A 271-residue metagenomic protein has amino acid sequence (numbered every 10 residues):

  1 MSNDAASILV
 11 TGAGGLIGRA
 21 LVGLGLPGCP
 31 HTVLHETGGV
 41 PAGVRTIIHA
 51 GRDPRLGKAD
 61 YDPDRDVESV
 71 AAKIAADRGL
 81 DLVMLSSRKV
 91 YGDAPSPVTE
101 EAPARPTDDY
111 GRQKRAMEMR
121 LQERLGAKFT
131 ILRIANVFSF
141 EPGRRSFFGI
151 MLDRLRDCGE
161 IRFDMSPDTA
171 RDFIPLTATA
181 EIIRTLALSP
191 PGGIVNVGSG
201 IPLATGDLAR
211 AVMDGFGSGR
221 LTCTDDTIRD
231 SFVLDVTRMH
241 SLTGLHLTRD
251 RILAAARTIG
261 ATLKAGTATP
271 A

Functional and structural regions predicted by a protein language model:
S2-P27: N-terminal Rossmann NAD(P)H-binding glycine-rich loop of SDR-like oxidoreductase domains
S7, R45-T46, D81: Structural motif
T11, A50, L82-R88, G92 (+1 more regions): SDR active-site strand-loop-helix element
E36-D77, V90: NAD(P)H-binding glycine-rich loop region in Rossmannoid oxidoreductase-like domains and their noncatalytic homologs
V67, P95-L132, N136, G143-R144: Catalytic helix-loop patch of NAD(P)-dependent Rossmann-fold dehydrogenases
V70-D109: Conserved Rossmann-fold NAD(P)-dependent oxidoreductase catalytic core, especially the SDR/UDP-sugar
M119-A170, L176: NAD(P)-dependent short-chain dehydrogenase/reductase
D164-S166, D172-A271: C-terminal substrate-binding subdomain of Rossmann-fold SDR/epimerase-dehydratase oxidoreductases
